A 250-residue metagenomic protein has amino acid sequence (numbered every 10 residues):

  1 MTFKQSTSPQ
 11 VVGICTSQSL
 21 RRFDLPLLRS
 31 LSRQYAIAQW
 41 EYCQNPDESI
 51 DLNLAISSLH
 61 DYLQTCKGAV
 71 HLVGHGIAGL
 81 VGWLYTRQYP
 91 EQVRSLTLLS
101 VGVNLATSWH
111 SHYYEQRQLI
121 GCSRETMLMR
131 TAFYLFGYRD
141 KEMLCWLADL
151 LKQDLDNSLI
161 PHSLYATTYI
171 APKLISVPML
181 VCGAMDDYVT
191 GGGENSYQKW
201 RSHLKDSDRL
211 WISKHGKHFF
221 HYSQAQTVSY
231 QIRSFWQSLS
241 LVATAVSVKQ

Functional and structural regions predicted by a protein language model:
M1-E48: Conserved HGGG/HGGXW glycine-rich cap/lid loop of the alpha/beta-hydrolase fold
L25-L27, V177, G191-S202: Short alpha-helix in the alpha/beta-hydrolase fold that links the catalytic acid
V73-G82: Gly/Ala-rich beta-loop-alpha elbow adjacent to hydrolase catalytic centers
R87-C122: Flexible "cap/lid" loop of the alpha/beta hydrolase fold
T107-W109, R124-K173: Conserved alpha/beta-hydrolase catalytic His-Asp/Glu region
I175, V181-G183: Short beta-strand/loop motif that positions the catalytic acidic residue of the alpha/beta-hydrolase fold
M185-G191, H218-F219: Acidic catalytic loop of the alpha/beta-hydrolase fold
L210-S229: Catalytic histidine-centered segment of alpha/beta-hydrolase-like enzymes
